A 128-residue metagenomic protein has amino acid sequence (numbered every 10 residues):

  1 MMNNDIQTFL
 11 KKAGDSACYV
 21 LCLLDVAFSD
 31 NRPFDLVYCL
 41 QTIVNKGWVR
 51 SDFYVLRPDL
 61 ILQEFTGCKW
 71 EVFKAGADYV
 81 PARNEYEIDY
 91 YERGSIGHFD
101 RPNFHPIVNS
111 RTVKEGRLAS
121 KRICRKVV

Functional and structural regions predicted by a protein language model:
M1-V49: Active-site nucleophile-adjacent alpha helix/oxyanion-hole segment immediately C-terminal to the catalytic cysteine
F28-V127: Conserved active-site-adjacent core of cysteine acyl-enzyme catalytic domains
